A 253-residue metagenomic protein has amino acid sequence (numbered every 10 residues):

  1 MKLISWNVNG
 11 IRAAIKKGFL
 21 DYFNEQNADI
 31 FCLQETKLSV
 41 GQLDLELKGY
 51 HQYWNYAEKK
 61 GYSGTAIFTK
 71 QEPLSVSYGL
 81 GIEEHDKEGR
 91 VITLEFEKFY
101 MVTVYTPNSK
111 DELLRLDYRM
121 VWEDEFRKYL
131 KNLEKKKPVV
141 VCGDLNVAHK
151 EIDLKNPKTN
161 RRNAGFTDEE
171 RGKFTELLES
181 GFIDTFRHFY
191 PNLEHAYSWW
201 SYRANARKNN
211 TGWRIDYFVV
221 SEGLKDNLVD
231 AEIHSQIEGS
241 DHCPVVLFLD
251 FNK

Functional and structural regions predicted by a protein language model:
M1-L47, A57, Y62-S63, L177 (+1 more regions): N-terminal, active-site-proximal structural segment of metallo-dependent hydrolase catalytic domains
M1-N9, K98-K110, C142: Active-site-proximal beta-strand elements of phosphoester/diester hydrolases
N7, F23-G41, M101, L130-E151 (+4 more regions): Active-site beta-strand/loop signature of hydrolases that rely on acidic residues for catalysis
K37, Q42-S109: Structured beta-strand-rich core segments of catalytic domains in phosphoester-bond hydrolases
H51, E125-T211, I215: Metal-dependent phosphoesterases centered on the DNase I-like endonuclease/exonuclease/phosphatase
K60-S75, R203-D226: Conserved beta strand-loop-helix elements of the APE1-like EEP
G81-I82, P107-E123, K158-R162: Surface-exposed cleft-lining segments at the edges of enzyme active sites
E232-K253: Surface polyanion/phosphate-binding segment centered on an Asp-His-Pro turn
